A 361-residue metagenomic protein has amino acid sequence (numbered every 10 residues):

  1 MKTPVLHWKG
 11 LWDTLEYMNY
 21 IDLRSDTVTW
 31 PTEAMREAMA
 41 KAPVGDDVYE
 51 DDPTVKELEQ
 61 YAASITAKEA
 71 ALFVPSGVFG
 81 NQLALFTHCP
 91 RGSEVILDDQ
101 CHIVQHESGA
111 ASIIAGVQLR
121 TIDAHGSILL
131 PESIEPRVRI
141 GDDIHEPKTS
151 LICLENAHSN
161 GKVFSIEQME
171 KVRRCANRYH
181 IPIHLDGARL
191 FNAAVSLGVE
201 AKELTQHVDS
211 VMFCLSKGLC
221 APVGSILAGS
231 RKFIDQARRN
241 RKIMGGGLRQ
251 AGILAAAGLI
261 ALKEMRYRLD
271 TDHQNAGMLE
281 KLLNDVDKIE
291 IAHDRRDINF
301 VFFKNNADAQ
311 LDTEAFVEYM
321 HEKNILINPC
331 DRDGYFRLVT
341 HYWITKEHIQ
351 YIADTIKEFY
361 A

Functional and structural regions predicted by a protein language model:
M18-Q310, E314-K323, N328-W343, H348 (+1 more regions): Conserved PLP-enzyme active-site core in the AAT-like
